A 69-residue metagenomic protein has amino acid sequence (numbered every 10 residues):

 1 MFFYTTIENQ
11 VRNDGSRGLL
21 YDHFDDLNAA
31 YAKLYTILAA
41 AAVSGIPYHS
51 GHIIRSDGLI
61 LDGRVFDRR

Functional and structural regions predicted by a protein language model:
M1-Q10: A short beta-strand micro-motif
Y4-T5, D26, R68: Generic detector of N-terminal low-structure segments
N13-S16, Y21-S50: A short, charged, amphipathic alpha-helix used as a generic interaction element across diverse proteins
L38-R69: Short, mixed-charge low-complexity intrinsically disordered segments
